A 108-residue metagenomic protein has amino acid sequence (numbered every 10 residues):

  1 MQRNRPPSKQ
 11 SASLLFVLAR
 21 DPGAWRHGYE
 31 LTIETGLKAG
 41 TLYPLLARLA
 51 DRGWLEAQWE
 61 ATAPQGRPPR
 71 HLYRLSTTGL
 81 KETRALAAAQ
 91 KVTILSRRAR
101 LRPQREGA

Functional and structural regions predicted by a protein language model:
Q2, T78-A108: Amphipathic alpha-helical dimerization/coiled-coil segments that flank or bridge DNA-binding/regulatory modules
Q2-Y43: N-terminal helix-turn-helix DNA-binding core of bacterial DNA-binding proteins
D21-A24, D51-R52, T78-K81: Short, charged/polar surface micro-motifs in flexible loops or helix N-caps
E30, W59-A61, T77: Short, well-ordered turn and helix-capping elements at secondary-structure junctions
L46-A50: Short, hydrophobic-biased segments on the C-terminal half of alpha helices that form "recognition helices"
R52-G66: Beta-hairpin "wing" of winged helix-turn-helix
P69: Exposed loop/turn and edge beta-strand positions of beta-sandwich/beta-sheet ligand-binding modules
